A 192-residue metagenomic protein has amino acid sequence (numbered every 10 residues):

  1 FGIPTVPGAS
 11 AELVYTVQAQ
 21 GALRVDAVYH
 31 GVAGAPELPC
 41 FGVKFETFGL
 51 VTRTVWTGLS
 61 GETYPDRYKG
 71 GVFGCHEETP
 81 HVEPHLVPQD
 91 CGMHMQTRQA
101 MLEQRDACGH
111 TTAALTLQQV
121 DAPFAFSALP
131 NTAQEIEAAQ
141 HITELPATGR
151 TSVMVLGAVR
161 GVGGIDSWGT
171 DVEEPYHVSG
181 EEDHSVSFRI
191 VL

Functional and structural regions predicted by a protein language model:
F1-L192: Beta-strand/loop-rich accessory regions of lumenal/periplasmic or secreted enzymes, predominantly carbohydrate-active
